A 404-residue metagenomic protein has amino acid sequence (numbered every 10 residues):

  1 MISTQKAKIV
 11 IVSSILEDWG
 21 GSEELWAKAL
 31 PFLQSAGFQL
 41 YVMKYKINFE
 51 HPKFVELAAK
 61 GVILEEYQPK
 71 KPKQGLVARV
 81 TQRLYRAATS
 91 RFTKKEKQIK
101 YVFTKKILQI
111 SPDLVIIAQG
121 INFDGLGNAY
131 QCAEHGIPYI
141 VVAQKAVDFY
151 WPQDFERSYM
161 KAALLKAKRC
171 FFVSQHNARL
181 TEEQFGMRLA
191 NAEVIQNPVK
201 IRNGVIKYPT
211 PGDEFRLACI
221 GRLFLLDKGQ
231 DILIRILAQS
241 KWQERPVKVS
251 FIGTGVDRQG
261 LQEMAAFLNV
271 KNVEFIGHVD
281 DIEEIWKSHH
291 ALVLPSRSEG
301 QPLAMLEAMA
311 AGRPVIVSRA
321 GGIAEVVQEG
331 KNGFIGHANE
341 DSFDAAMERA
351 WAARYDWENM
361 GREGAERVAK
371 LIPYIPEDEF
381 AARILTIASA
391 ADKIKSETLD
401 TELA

Functional and structural regions predicted by a protein language model:
V12-G20, F32-S90, G255-R258: N-terminal strand-loop element at the rim of the active site of nucleotide-sugar-dependent glycosyltransferases
G20-K28, F215, F224-Q239, V256-Q262 (+1 more regions): A conserved mid-protein helix/loop that constitutes part of the nucleotide-sugar donor-binding site
P138, A143-K166: Nucleotide-sugar donor phosphate/pyrophosphate-binding loop at the beta->alpha transition of glycosyltransferases
K166-A192, V199: A short, active-site helix/loop in glycosyltransferases that binds the activated sugar's phosphate group
H278, R297: Aromatic "clamp/platform" in nucleotide-sugar-dependent glycosyltransferases that forms part of the donor/acceptor
P314-V317, V327: Short hydrophobic beta-strand element within catalytic cores of glycosyltransferases and related nucleotide-activated
E329-G330, F334-D341, A350-Y355: Conserved acidic donor-binding segment of nucleotide-sugar-dependent glycosyltransferases
R349, D356-L371: A short, well-ordered alpha-helix in the C-terminal region of glycosyltransferases
